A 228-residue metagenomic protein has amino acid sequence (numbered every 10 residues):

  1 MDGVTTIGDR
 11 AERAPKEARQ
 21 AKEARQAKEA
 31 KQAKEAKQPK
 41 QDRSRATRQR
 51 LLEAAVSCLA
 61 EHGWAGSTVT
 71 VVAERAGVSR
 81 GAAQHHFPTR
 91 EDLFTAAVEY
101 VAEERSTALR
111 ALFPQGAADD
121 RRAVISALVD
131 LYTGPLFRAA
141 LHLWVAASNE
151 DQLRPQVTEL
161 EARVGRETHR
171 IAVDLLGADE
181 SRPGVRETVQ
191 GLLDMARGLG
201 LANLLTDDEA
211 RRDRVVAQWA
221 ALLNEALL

Functional and structural regions predicted by a protein language model:
M1-H62, G66-R75, E91-T95, Y100: Basic, helix-initiating cap at the start of DNA-binding domains
Q38-A46, P88, D92, A96 (+7 more regions): Residues at secondary-structure transition points
A76-F87: Short hydrophobic/aromatic patch on the recognition helix
F87, D130-L131, L143-N149: Short helix-capping/turn signature of helix-turn-helix
P88-D92, A96, S148, Q152 (+2 more regions): Residues in soluble alpha-helical coiled-coils and helical-bundle/repeat scaffolds
D92, A96, T107-F137, T188-L192: Hydrophobic alpha-helical connector segments
S106-A111, Y132-L141, D151-G177, R186-E187 (+2 more regions): Amphipathic alpha-helical packing segments from all-alpha helical-bundle domains
R138, R182-L205, D213-L222: Hydrophobic alpha-helical segments that form the core of small-molecule binding pockets and/or dimer interfaces
